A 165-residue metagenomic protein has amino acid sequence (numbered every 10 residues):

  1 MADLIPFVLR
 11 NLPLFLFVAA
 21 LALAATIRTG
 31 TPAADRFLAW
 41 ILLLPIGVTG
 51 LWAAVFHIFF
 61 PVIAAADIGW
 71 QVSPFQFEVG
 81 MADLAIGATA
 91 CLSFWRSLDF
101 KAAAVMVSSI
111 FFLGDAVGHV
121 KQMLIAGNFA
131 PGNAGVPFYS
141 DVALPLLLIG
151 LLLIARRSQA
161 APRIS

Functional and structural regions predicted by a protein language model:
M1-A20, D141: Hydrophobic transmembrane alpha-helical segments in integral membrane proteins
I5-P6, A65-Q76, N128-Y139: Non-cytosolic membrane-interface motifs at loop->transmembrane helix junctions
L21-A25, A90-S93, L144-P162: Membrane-water interface at the C-terminal end of transmembrane alpha helices
I27-L42, W95-F100: Membrane-interface helix-boundary motifs at transmembrane edges
I27-R28, I58-A65, H119-G127: Juxtamembrane "helix-exit" motif on the non-cytosolic side of transmembrane helices
L43-F59, P74-C91: Core segments of alpha-helical transmembrane spans in multipass integral membrane proteins
A82-I86, A104-V120, A143-L144: Hydrophobic alpha-helical membrane segments
S93-A102, V117-A134: Membrane-helix boundary connector in multi-pass membrane proteins
